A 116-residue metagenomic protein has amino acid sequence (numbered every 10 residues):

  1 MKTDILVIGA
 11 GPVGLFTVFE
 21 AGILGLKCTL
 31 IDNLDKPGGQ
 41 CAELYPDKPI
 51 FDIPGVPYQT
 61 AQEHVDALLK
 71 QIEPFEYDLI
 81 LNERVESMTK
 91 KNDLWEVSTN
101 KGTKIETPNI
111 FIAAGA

Functional and structural regions predicted by a protein language model:
M1-I8, L24, K36, D78-A116: FAD-binding core/adjacent interface of flavoenzyme oxidoreductases
T3-L30: N-terminal Rossmann-like FAD-binding beta1-loop-alpha1 element of flavoenzymes
V13, D35-K36: Conserved Rossmann-like nucleotide-cofactor binding loop
D32-N33, H64: Short secondary-structure boundary/capping elements
P37-C41: A short beta-to-alpha transition loop/helix N-cap that caps and shapes the active-site region
A42-K104: N-terminal Rossmann-like dinucleotide/flavin-binding domain of flavoprotein oxidoreductases that bind FAD/FMN
